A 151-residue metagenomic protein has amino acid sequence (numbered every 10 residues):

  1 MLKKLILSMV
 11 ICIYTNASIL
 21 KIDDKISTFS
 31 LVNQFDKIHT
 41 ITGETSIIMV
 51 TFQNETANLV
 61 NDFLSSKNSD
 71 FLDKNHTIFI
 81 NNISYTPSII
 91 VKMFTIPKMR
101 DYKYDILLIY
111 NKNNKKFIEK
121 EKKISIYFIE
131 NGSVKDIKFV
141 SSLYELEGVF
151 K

Functional and structural regions predicted by a protein language model:
K4-Y14: Sec-dependent N-terminal signal peptides
S18-H39: N-terminal "domain-start" segment that seeds a small globular fold
T40-A57: Short active-site neighborhood of thiol/selenol oxidoreductases, capturing the structured segment around
G43, I109-E145: Thiol/disulfide oxidoreductase modules built on the thioredoxin-like
T56-K98: Structural microenvironment flanking redox-active thiols in thiol-disulfide oxidoreductases
H76-I80, T95-K120: Short, internal strand/loop/helix patches that form the active-site neighborhood or redox-interaction surface
F150: Sequence context surrounding c-type heme c attachment/ligation sites in exported
